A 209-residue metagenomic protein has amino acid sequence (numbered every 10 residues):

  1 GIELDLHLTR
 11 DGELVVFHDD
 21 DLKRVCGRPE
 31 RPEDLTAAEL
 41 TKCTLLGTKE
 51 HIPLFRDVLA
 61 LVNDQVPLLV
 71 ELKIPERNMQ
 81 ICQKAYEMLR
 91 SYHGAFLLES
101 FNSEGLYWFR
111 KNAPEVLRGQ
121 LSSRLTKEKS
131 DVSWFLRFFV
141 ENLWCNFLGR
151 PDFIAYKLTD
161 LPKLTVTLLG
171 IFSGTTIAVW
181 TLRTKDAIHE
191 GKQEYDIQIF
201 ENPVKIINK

Functional and structural regions predicted by a protein language model:
G1-D21: GT-A fold catalytic core of metal-dependent nucleotide-sugar glycosyltransferases, centered on the diacidic
I2, L117-G119, I197-I199: Paired acidic/hydrophobic, glycine-rich loop segments that form the ligand-binding mouth/hinge of periplasmic-binding
T9, L22, L45, L182 (+1 more regions): Hydrophobic pocket-lining residues within nucleotide cofactor-binding pockets
T9-R10, E76, E104, L161 (+1 more regions): Short alpha-helical
R10-G12, V25-C26, N78, L164 (+1 more regions): Active-site-proximal flexible loops/turns
F17-D20, P114, W134, Q193-Y195: Short low-complexity, flexible loop/linker segments enriched in glycine and/or proline with clustered acidic
H18-T126, W144-P151, A155-T159: Metal-dependent phosphodiesterase/phospholipase catalytic core, i.e., the His/Asp/Glu-rich active-site region
E128-K209: C-terminal active-site rim and adjoining tail of enzyme catalytic domains
